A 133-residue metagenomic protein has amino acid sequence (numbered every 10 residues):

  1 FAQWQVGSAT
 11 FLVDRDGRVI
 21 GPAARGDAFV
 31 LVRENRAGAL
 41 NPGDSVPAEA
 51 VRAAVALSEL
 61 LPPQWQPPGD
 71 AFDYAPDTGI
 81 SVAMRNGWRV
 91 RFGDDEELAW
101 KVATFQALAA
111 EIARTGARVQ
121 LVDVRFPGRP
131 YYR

Functional and structural regions predicted by a protein language model:
F1-R133: Charged, solvent-exposed interaction patches on well-folded alpha/beta domains that mediate macromolecular contacts
